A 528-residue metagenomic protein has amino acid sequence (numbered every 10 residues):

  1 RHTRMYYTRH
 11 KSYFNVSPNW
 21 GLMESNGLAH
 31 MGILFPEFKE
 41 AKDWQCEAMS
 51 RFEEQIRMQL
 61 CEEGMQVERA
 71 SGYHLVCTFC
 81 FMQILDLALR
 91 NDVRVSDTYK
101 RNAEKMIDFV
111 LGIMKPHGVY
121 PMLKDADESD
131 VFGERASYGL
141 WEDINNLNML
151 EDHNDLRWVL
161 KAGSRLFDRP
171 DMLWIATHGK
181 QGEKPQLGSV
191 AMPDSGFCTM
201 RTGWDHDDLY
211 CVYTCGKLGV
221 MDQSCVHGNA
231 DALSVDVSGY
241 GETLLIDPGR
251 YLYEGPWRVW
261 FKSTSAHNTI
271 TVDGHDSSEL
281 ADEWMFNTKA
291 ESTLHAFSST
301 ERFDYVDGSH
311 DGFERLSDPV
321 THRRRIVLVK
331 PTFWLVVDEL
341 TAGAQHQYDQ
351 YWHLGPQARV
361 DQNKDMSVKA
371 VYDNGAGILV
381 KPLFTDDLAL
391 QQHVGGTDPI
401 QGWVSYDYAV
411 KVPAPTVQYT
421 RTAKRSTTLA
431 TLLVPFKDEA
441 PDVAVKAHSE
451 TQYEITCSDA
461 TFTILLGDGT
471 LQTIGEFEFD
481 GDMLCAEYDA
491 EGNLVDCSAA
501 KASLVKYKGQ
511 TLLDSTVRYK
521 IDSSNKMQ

Functional and structural regions predicted by a protein language model:
R1-V119: Aromatic-lined, polymer-binding surfaces characteristic of secreted/periplasmic polysaccharide-degrading enzymes
H2-Y6, E47-L60, D208-Y210, L316 (+1 more regions): Active-site-adjacent bridging/hinge elements
F38-E40, E53-E54, R90, R94 (+4 more regions): Secondary-structure boundary elements
M65, R69-L245, T422-T428, V443-K526: Carbohydrate-active enzyme catalytic cores, enriched for enzymes that act on polyanionic acidic polysaccharides
A126-D127, G133-A136, R157-V159, Y251 (+1 more regions): CBM-like, beta-strand-rich accessory domains located in the C-terminal region of large, secreted polysaccharide-active
